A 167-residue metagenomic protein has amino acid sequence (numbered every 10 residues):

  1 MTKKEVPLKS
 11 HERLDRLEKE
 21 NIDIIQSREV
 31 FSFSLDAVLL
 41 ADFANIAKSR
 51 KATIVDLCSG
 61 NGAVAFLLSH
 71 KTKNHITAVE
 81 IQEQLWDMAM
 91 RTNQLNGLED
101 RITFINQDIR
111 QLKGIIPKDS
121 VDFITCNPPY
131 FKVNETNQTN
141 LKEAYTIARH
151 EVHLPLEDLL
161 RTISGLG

Functional and structural regions predicted by a protein language model:
M1-K3: Short, basic/low-complexity N-terminal boundary segments at the transition from targeting/disordered tails
P7-K51, L57-K71: SAM-dependent Rossmann-like transferase core, predominantly class I methyltransferases with a strong bias toward
E12-R13, A44, K113-G114, T162-I163: Short, flexible, glycine/charge-rich loop motifs used to bind or transfer phosphoryl groups or to couple energy/partner
V30, I76, R149: Short, flexible active-site loop motifs that bind/organize anionic cofactors or intermediates
L35-D42, D87, Q107, L154-R161: Short, contiguous clusters of charged residues that form electrostatic/catalytic patches at enzyme active sites, used
D42-C126, F131-N137: Conserved SAM/SAH cofactor-binding pocket of Class I
P128-T162: Mobile active-site "lid"/loop adjacent to the S-adenosyl-L-methionine
L166-G167: Helix-to-beta-strand junctions that scaffold the AdoMet/dcAdoMet cofactor pocket in Class I SAM-dependent enzymes
